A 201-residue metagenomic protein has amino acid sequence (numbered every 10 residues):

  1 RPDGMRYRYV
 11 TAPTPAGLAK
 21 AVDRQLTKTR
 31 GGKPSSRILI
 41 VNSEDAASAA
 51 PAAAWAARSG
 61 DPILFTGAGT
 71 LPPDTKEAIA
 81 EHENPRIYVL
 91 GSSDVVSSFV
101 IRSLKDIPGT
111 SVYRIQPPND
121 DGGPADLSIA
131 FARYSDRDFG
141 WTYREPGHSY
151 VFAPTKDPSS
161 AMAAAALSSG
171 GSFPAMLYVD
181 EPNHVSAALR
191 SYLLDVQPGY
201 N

Functional and structural regions predicted by a protein language model:
R1-N201: Extracellular glycan-binding segments that recognize GlcNAc-based cell-wall polysaccharides
